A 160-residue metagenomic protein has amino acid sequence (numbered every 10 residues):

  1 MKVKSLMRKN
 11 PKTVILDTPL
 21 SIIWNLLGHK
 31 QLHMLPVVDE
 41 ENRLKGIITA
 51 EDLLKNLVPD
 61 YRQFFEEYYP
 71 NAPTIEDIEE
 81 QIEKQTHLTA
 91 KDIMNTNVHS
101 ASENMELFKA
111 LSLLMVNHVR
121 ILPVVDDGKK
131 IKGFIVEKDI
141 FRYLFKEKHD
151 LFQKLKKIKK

Functional and structural regions predicted by a protein language model:
M1-L32, V37-E40, L44-K45, Y69-L113 (+3 more regions): Bateman/CBS regulatory modules and CBS-like beta-alpha motifs in cytosolic regions of diverse proteins
V14, G28-Q31, D52, Y61 (+2 more regions): Residue-level detector of secondary-structure transition/capping positions
I47-T49, L53, F134-F141: Short hydrophobic beta-strand motif reused across regulatory alpha/beta modules
L54-P70, F141-L155: A short, polar/charged loop-to-alpha-helix boundary motif
K55-Y61, E106-K109, H118, K130: Contiguous N-terminal and early-domain "leader" segments and peripheral loops that mark the onset or edge of a domain
M115-V116, R120-P123, D127, V136 (+1 more regions): Extended hydrophobic
